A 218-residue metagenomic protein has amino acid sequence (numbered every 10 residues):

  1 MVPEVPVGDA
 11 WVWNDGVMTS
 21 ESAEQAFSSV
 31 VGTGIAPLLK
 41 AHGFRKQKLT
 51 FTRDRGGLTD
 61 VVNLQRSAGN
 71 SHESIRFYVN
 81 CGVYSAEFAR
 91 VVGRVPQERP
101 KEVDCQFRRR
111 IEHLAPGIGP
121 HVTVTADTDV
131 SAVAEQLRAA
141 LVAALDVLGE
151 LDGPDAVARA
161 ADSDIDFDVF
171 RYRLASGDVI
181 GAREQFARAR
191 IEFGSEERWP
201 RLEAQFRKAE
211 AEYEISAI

Functional and structural regions predicted by a protein language model:
M1-D9: Extreme N-terminal basic, low-complexity initiation segments that serve as generic localization/processing leaders
W11-F27, R53-I218: Intrinsically disordered, low-complexity regulatory regions enriched in serine/threonine/proline and acidic residues
Q25-K46: Amphipathic alpha-helical segments
K46, T50-R53: Generic recognition of long tandem-repeat/solenoid scaffolds
